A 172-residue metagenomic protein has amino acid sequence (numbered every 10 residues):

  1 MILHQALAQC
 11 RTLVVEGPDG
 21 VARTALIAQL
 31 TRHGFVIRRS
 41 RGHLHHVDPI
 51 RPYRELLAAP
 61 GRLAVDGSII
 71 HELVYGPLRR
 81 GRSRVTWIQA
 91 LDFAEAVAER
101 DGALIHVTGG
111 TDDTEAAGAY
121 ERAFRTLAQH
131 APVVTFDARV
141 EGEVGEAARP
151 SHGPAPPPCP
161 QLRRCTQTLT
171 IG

Functional and structural regions predicted by a protein language model:
M1-T12: Extreme N-terminal, non-catalytic leader segments that precede Walker-type/kinase nucleotide-binding cores
I2-H4, A116-G172: NTP-dependent small-molecule kinase module
C10-V14, R62-A64: Residue-level preference for the first positions of well-ordered beta-strands
V14-L30: Glycine-rich phosphate-binding P-loop
P18, S68, R139: Anionic group-transfer/hydrolysis microenvironments
T31-D48: Short beta-strand-centered segment that lines the nucleotide-binding/catalytic pocket of NTP-utilizing
S40, V107, F136: Hydrophobic residues at beta-strand termini and immediately following loops that shape nucleotide-binding pockets
D48-A131: ATP-dependent NMP and nucleoside kinases share a basic, alpha-helical "lid"
